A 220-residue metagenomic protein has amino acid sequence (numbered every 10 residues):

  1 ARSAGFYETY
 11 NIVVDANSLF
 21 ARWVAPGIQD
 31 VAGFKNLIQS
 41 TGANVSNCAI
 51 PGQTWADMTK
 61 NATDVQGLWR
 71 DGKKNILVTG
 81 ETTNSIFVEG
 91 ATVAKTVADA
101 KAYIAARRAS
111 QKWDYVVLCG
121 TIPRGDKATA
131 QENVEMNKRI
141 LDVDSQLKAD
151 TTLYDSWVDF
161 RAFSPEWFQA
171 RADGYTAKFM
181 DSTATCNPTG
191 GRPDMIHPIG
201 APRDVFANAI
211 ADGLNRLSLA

Functional and structural regions predicted by a protein language model:
A1, G72, Q111-K112, T151: A structural signal for short coil/turn segments at secondary-structure junctions
A1-F6, S218-A220: Enriched but not universal
T9-A102, G125-K127, H197: Conserved SGNH/GDSL esterase-like catalytic core that processes O-acyl groups on lipids and polysaccharides
D15-N17, C119, V158: Active-site flanking residues adjacent to catalytic metal/cofactor-binding acidic residues
L37, T41, L68, Y103-S110 (+2 more regions): Structured segments of extracytoplasmic/periplasmic soluble domains in secreted or envelope-associated proteins
N75-L77, D114, D155: Conserved acidic residues
G80-I86, I104-D142, R161: Active-site segments of SGNH/GDSL-like serine hydrolases that catalyze O-acetyl group transfer/hydrolysis on lipids
P123-A220: Catalytic His-Asp segment of secreted/periplasmic serine-dependent ester chemistry enzymes
